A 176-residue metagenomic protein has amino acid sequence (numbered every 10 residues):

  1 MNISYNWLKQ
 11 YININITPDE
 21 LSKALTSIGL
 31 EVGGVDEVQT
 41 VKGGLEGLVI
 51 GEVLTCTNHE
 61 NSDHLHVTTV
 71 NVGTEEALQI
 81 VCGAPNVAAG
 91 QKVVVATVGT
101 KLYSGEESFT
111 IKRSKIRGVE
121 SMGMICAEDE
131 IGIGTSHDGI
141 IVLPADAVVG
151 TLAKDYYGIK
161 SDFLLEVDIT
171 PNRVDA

Functional and structural regions predicted by a protein language model:
M1-A176: Phosphate-backbone binding interfaces of nucleic-acid-interacting proteins
